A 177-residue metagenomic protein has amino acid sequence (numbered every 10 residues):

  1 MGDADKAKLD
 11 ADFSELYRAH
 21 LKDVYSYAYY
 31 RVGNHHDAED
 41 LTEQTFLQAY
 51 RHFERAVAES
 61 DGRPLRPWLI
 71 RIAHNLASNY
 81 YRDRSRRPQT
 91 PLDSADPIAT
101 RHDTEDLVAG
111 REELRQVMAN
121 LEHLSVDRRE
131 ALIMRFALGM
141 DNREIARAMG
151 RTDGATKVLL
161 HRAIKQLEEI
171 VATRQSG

Functional and structural regions predicted by a protein language model:
G2-D3, R87-L114, D141: Internal acidic/polar
G2-S26, Y50: A short, charge-rich alpha-helical start-of-domain segment used by transcription regulators
D5, E122, V126-E130, L138-A155 (+1 more regions): Helix-turn-helix DNA-binding module
D5-A7, H35, F46-P64, D83-S85: Sigma70-family region 2
L21, Y25, F46, S125 (+2 more regions): C-terminal flanking helix
D40-L47, R51, R63-N75: Structural recognition of an alpha-helix C-terminal capping motif at a helix-to-coil junction
E54-R55, I70-L92, G110, E168: Arg/Lys-rich amphipathic alpha helix in sigma70-family domain 2
H74, S78, R143, M149-Q175: DNA-recognition helix of helix-turn-helix
